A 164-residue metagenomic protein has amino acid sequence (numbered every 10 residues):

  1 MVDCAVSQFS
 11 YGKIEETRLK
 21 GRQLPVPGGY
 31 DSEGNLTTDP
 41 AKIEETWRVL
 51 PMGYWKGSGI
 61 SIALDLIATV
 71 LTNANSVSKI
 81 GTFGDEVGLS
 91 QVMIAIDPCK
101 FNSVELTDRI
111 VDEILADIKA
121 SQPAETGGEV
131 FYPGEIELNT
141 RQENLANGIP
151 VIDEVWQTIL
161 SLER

Functional and structural regions predicted by a protein language model:
M1, P51, M93-A95: Structured core elements
M1-A41: Phosphate/diphosphate-binding glycine-rich loops and adjacent basic-rich segments that engage nucleotide
V6-F9, K56, P98-K100: Glycine-rich beta-alpha junction loops
G12-I14, R48-L50, S76-T82: Glycine-rich, charged/polar anion/phosphate-binding loops that engage phosphate groups from diverse ligands
V26, R48, K56, S90-I94 (+1 more regions): Structural beta-strand/beta-sheet cores of well-ordered domains, especially the beta-sheet scaffolds that support
G28-I43, S58, I80-Q91: A glycine-rich, aromatic-flanked flexible loop/lid motif
N35-N75: Oxyanion-binding "anion nests"
L71, S76-R164: Catalytic-core signal marking the mid-to-C-terminal active-site face
